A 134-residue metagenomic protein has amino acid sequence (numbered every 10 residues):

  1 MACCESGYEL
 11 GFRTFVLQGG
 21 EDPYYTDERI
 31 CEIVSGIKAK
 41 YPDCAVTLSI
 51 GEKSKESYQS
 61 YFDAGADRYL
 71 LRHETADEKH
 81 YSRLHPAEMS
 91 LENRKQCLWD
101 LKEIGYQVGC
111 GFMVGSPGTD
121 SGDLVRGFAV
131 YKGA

Functional and structural regions predicted by a protein language model:
M1: Canonical Radical SAM [4Fe-4S] cluster-binding loop centered on the CxxxCxxC motif and its immediate flanking residues
G7-E28, V34, K38-L98, Q107-V114: Core AdoMet radical
Y8, A39-K40, V125-A134: Auxiliary Fe-S-binding modules of radical SAM enzymes
E28-I33, L124-F128: Charged helix-capping and loop-helix junction motifs
S54-D63, S116-K132: Catalytic cores of alpha/beta
L101: Conserved catalytic cysteine-centered active-site region of acyl-thioester-dependent Claisen-condensing enzymes
